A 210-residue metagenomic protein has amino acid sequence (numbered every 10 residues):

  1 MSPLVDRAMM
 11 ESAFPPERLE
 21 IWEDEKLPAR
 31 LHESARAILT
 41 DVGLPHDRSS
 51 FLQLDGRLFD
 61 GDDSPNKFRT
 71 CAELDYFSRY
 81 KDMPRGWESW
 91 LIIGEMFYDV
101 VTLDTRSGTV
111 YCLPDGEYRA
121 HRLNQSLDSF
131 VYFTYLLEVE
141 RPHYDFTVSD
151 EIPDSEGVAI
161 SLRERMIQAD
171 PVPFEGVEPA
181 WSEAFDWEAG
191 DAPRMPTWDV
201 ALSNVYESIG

Functional and structural regions predicted by a protein language model:
M1-V101, Q168-G210: A surface-exposed partner-binding patch
L4, E25-A29, A120, N124-L127 (+2 more regions): Generic detection of long, well-ordered alpha-helical segments
D55, S89, A120, P153-S161: Polyanion-engaging groove/track-forming segments
G86-Y118, R122: A contiguous binding-surface segment within folded domains or other stable secondary-structure elements
V110, F130-Y132, E156, W181 (+2 more regions): A ubiquitous, low-specificity "background" feature that marks scattered single residues across proteins without
Y111-D150: Compact, glycine/acidic-enriched structural inserts
Y135-P179: An amphipathic alpha-helical core segment
